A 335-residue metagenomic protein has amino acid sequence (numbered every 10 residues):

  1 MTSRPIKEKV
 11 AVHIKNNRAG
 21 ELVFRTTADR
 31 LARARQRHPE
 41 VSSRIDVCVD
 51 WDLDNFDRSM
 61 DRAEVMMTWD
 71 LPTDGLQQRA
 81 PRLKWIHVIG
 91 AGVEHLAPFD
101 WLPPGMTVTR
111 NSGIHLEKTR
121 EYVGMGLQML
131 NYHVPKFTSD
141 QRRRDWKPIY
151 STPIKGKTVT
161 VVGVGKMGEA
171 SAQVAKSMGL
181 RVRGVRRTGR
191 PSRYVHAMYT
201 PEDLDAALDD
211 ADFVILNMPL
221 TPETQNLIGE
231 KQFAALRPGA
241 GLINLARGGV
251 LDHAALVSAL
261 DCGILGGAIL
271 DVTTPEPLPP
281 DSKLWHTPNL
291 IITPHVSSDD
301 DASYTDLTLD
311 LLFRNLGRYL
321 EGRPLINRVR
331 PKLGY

Functional and structural regions predicted by a protein language model:
M1-A63: N-terminal glycine-/charge-rich "phosphate-binding" loop or analogous flexible N-terminal tail
R62-T138: Phosphate/diphosphate ligand-binding glycine-rich loop within oxidoreductases
G75-R82, F99-P104, F233-G239, A259-I264 (+1 more regions): Short, conserved loop/helix-junction motifs that constitute active-site signature segments in enzyme catalytic cores
R120-K136, S177-M178, D310-R323: Oxidoreductase and adenylate-handling cofactor-binding alpha/beta cores
F137-A170: Glycine-rich NAD(P)-binding loop of Rossmann-like domains
S177-Y194: NAD(P)-binding Rossmann-fold cofactor-contacting core
G189-K283: Rossmann-like adenosine-cofactor binding region
G239, L245-Y335: Rossmann-like dinucleotide-binding domain for NAD(H)/NADP(H)
